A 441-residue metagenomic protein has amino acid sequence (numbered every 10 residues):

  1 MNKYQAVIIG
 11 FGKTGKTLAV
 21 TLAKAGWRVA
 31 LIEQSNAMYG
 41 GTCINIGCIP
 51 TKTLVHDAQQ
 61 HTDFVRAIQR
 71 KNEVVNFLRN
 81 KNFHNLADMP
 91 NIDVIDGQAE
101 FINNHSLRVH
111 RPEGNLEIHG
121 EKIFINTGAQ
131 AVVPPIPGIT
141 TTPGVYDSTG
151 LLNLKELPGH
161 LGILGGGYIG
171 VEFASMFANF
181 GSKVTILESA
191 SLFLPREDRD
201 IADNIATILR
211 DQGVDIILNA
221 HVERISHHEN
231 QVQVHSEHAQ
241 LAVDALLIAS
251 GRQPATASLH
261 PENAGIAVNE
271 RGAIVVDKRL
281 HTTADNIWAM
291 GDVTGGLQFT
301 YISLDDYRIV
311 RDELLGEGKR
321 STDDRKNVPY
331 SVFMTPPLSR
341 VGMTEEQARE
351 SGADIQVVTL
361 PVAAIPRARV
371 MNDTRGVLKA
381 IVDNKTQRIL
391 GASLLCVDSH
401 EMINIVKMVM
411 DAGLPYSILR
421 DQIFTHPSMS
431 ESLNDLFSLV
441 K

Functional and structural regions predicted by a protein language model:
M1-G12, L157-G167: Beta1/beta-strand and adjacent pyrophosphate-binding region of the FAD-binding site in flavoprotein oxidoreductases
N2-Y4, T42-G120, E197-A220, E345-Q347 (+1 more regions): N-terminal Rossmann-like dinucleotide/flavin-binding domain of flavoprotein oxidoreductases that bind FAD/FMN
I9-A37, T42, I49, T53 (+2 more regions): Flexible, glycine-rich terminal cap/loop adjacent to redox cofactors in electron-transfer oxidoreductases
R28-E33, I125, K183-E188: Short beta-strand "acidic-cap" motif of Rossmann-like dinucleotide-binding folds
G40, E73-R79, F83, L152-N153 (+5 more regions): Rossmann-like dinucleotide-binding cores of NAD(P)H-dependent redox enzymes
C48, T127-K183, L187, I216 (+2 more regions): Glycine-rich dinucleotide-binding loop and its adjacent helix/turn
D93-D96, E100-R111, I118, G181-K278: A Rossmann-like FAD-binding core segment of flavoenzymes
T141-L157, Q240-E317: FAD-site-proximal beta/loop scaffold in flavoenzymes
